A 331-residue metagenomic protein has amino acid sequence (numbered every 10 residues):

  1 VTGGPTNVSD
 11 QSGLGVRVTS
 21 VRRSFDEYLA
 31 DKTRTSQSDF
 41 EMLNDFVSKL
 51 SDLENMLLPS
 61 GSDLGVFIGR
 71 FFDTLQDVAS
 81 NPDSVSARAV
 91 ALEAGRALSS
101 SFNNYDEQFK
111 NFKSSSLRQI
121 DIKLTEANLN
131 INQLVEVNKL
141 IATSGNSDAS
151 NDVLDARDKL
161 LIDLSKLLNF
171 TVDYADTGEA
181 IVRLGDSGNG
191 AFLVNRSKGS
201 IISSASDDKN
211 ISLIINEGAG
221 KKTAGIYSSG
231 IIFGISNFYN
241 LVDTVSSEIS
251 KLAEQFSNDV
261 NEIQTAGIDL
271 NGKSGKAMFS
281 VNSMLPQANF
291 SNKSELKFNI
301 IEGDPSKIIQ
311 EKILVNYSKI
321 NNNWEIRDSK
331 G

Functional and structural regions predicted by a protein language model:
V1-G331: Structural signature of extracellular appendage/secretion-system components
